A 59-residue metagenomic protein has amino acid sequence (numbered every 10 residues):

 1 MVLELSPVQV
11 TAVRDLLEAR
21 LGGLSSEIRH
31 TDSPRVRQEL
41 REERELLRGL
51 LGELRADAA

Functional and structural regions predicted by a protein language model:
M1, L17-E18, R55-A59: Generic hydrophobic segment detector
M1-E4, T11: ABC family nucleotide-binding domain
L3-L5, E18-R20, I28: Hydrophobic alpha-helical segments, principally membrane-spanning helices and signal/leader peptides
Q9-G22: Short amphipathic alpha-helical heptad-repeat segments
S26, H30-A59: Short, charge-rich amphipathic interface segments used for partner binding and complex assembly
